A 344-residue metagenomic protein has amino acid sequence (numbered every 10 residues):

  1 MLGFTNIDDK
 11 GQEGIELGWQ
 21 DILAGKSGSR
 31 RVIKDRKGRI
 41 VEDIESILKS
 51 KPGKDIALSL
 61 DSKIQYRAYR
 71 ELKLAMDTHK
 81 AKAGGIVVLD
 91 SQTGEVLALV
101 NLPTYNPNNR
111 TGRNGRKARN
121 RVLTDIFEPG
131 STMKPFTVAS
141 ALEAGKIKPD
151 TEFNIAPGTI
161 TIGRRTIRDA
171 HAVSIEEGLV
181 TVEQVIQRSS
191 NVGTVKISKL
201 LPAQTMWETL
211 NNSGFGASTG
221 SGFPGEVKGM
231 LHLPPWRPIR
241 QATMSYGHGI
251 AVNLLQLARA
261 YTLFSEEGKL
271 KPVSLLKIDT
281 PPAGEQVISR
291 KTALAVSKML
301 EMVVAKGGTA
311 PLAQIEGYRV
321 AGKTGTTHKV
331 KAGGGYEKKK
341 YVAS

Functional and structural regions predicted by a protein language model:
M1-G53: Small/polar-residue-rich segments within soluble enzyme cores
T5, D55, T280-A283: Short, polar/charged loop or turn motifs at beta-strand boundaries
D9, L72-T93, N101, I126 (+1 more regions): Flexible, solvent-exposed loop/hinge segments and secondary-structure transition points
L17, Y66, R70-K73, E208 (+1 more regions): Solvent-exposed alpha-helical segments within well-ordered globular domains of core cellular machineries
G25-R30, G84-G85, P238: Extracytoplasmic/periplasmic mature domains of Sec-exported, cell-envelope-associated bacterial proteins
S27, H79-A83, N154: Short, small/polar residue-rich loop motifs at catalytic or cofactor-binding pockets
D35-E45, L60, S91-S131, F136-S344: Beta-lactam-recognizing serine transpeptidase/beta-lactamase-like catalytic domain environment
V41-G84: Conserved, well-ordered alpha-helix/loop/beta-strand core segments that scaffold catalytic motifs
